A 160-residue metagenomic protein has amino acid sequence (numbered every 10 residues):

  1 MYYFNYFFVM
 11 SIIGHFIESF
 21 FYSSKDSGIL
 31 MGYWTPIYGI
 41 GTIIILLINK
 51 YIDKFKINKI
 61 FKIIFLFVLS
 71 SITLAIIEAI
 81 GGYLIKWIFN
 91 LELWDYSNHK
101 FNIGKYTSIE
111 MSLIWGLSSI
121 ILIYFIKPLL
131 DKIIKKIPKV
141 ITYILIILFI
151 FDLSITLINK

Functional and structural regions predicted by a protein language model:
M1-K160: Aromatic-rich, lipid-facing transmembrane alpha helices and their immediate juxtamembrane interface loops in integral
